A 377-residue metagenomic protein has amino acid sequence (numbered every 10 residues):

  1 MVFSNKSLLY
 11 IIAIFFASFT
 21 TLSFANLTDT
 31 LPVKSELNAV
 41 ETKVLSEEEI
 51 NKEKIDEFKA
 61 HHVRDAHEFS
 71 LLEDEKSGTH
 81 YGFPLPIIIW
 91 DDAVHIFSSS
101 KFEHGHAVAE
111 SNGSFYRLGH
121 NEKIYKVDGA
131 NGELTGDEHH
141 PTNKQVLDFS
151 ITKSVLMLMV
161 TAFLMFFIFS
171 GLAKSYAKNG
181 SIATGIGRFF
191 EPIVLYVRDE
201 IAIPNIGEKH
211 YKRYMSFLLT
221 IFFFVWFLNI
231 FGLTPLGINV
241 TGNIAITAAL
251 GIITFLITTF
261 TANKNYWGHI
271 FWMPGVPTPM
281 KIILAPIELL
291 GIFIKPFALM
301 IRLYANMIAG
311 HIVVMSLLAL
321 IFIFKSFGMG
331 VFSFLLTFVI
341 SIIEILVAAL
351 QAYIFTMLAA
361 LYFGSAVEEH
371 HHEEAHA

Functional and structural regions predicted by a protein language model:
V2-S7, T21-A183: Perimembrane topogenic segments of multi-pass inner/organellar membrane proteins
L8-I11, V155, M159, Y214-L218 (+2 more regions): Alpha-helical transmembrane segments
Y10-T20: Bacterial N-terminal signal peptides
P141-V146, V197-H210: Cytosolic juxtamembrane amphipathic/interface segments immediately preceding and feeding into a transmembrane helix
V160, L164, I168, V194-R198 (+2 more regions): Membrane-embedded alpha-helical core segments of multi-pass
F167-N205, N265: Hydrophobic transmembrane alpha-helix segments characteristic of membrane transport and insertion machinery
Y214-M215, T220-T234, A245-A249, I253-M357 (+1 more regions): Hydrophobic alpha-helical transmembrane segments and adjacent short intramembrane/lumenal linkers of inner/organellar
T234-V240: Membrane-interface helix caps and helix-loop-helix hairpins in membrane proteins
